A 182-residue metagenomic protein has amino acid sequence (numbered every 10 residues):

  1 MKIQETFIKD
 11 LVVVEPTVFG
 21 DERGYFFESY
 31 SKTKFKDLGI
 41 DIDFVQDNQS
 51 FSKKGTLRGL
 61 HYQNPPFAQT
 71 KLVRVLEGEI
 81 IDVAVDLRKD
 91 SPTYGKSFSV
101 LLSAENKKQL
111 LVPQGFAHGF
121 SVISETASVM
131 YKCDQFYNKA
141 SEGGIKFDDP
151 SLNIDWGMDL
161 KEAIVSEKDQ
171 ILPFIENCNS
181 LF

Functional and structural regions predicted by a protein language model:
M1-E105, T126, C133, N138-F182: Non-catalytic, conserved peripheral segments adjacent to functional cores
L102-E125: Conserved metal-binding segment of the jelly-roll/cupin
